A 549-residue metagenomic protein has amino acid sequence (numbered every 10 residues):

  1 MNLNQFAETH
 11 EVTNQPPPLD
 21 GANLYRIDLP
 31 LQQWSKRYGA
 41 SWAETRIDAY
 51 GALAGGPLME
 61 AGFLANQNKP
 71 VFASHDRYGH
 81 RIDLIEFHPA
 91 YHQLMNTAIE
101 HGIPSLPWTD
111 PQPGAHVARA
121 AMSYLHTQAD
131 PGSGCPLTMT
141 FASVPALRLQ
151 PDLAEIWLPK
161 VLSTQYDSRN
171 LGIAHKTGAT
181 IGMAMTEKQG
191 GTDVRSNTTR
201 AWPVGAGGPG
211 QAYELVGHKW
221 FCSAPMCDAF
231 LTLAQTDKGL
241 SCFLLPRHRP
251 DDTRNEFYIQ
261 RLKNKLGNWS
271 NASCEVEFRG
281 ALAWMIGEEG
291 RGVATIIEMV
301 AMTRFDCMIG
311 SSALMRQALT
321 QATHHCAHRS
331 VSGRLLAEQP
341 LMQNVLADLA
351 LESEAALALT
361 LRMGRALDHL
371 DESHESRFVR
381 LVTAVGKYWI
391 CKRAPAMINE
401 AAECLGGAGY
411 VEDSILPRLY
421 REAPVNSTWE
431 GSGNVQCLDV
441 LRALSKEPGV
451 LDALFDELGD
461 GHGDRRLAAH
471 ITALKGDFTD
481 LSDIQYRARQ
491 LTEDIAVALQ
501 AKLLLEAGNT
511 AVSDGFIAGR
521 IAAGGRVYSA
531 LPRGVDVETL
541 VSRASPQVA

Functional and structural regions predicted by a protein language model:
M1-Q112, V548-A549: Extended, charge-enriched "interface" segments that sit outside catalytic cores
H80-G172, S223-A224, E422, W429 (+1 more regions): Internal helix-loop-helix
G210-E256: A short core secondary-structure module
D251-T253, E275-T303, T320-A337, P448 (+1 more regions): A glycine-rich, basic-preceded beta-loop-alpha segment at the flavin cofactor/substrate interface of flavin-utilizing
T253-R279: Flexible, small-/acidic-enriched active-site or ligand-binding loops
E354-K387, A402-E403, K475-A488, T492: C-terminal helix-coil-helix/basic helical segment that borders enzyme active sites and/or dimer interfaces and provides
S376-R377, Y388-E430: Extended amphipathic alpha-helical segments with heptad-repeat/coiled-coil character used for oligomerization, fusion
E447, A453-A549: C-terminal amphipathic alpha-helical interaction region
